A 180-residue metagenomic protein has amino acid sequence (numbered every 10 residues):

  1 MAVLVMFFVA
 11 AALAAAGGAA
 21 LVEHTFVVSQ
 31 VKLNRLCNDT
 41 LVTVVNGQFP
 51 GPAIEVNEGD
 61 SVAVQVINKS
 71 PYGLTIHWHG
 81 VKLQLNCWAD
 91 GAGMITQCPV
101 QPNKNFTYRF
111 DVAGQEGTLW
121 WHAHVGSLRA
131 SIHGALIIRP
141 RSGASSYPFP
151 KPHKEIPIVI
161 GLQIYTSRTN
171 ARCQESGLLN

Functional and structural regions predicted by a protein language model:
M1-V9: Sec-dependent signal peptide recognition, specifically the positively charged N-region followed immediately by
F8-N180: Histidine-centered copper-binding motifs that mark active-site loops of extracellular/periplasmic copper enzymes
